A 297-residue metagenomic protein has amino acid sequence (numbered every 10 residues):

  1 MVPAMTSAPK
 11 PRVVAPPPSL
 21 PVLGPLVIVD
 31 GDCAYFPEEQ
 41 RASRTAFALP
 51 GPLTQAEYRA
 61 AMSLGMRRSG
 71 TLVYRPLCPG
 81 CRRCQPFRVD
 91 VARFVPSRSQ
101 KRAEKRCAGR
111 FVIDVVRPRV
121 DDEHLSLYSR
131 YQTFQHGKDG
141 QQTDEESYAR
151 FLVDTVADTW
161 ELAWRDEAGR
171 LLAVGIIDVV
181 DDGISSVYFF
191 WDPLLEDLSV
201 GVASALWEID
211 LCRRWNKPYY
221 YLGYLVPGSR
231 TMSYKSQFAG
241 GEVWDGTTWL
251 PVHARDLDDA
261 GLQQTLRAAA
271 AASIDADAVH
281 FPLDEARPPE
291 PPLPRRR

Functional and structural regions predicted by a protein language model:
M1-R67, L72, L77-D90, A278-P294: N-terminal accessory segments that position/regulate proteins before the catalytic core
P3, S7, P11, R67-C81 (+2 more regions): A conserved beta-strand-loop-helix scaffold within acyl/acetyltransferase catalytic domains
P16, L23, D30, P37-S63 (+9 more regions): Acyl-donor binding region in acyl/amide transferases
P37, T54, D90, T143 (+6 more regions): Serine/threonine-rich low-complexity intrinsically disordered regions
Q85-A92, Y219-I274, R295-R297: Active-site/acyl-donor-binding loops of N-acyltransferases
L172, T265-P288: Charge-rich, low-complexity terminal tails
